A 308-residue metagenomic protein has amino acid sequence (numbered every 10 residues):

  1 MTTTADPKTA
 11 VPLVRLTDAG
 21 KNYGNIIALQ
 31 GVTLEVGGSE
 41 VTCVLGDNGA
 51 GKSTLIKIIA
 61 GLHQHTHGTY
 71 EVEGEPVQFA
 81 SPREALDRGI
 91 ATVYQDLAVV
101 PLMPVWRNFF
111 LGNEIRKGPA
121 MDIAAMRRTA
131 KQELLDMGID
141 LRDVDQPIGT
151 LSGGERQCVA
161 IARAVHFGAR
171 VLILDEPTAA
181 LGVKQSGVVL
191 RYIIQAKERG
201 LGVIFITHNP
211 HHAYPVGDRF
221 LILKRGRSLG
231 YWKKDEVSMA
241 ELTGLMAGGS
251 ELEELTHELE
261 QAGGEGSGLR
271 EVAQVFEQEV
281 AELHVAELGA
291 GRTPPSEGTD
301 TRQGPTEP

Functional and structural regions predicted by a protein language model:
T2-E287: Glycine-rich phosphate-binding loops of nucleotide-dependent enzymes
A286-P308: Long, low-complexity, intrinsically disordered segments
